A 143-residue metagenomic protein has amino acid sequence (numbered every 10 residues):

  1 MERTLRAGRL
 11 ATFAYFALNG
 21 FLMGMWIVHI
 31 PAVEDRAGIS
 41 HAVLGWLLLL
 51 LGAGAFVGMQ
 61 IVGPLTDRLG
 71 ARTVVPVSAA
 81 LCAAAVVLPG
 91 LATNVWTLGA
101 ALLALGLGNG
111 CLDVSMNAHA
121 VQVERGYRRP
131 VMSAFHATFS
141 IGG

Functional and structural regions predicted by a protein language model:
E2-D35, L103-A104: Pair of pore-lining "gating" transmembrane helices in MFS-fold secondary transporters
A14, A85, W96-L105: Paired small-residue
F16, G45-G52: Short hydrophobic/aromatic, small-residue-rich stretches within specific transmembrane helices of secondary active
G24, L51-Q60: Residue-level signature of mid-helix packing/kink "hotspots" within the transmembrane helices of 12-pass Major
I30, I39-L48, R128, M132: Juxtamembrane helix-start elements in MFS-like secondary transporters
G52-A53, S140-G143: Short hydrophobic/small-residue motifs within alpha-helical transmembrane segments of multi-pass transporter-like
V57-W96: Conserved MFS/SLC helix-loop-helix module at the cytosolic interface between two early adjacent transmembrane helices
C111-G126: Intracellular juxtamembrane helix-capping segments at the cytosolic ends of symmetry-related transmembrane helices
